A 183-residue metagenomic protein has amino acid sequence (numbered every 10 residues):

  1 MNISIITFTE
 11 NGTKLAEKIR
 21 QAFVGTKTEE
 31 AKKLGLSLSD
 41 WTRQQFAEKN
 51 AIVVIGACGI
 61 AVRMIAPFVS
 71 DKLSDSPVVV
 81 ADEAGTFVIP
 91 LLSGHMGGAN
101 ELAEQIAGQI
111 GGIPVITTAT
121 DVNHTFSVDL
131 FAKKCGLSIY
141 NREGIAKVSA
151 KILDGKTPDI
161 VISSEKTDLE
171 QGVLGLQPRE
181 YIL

Functional and structural regions predicted by a protein language model:
M1-N2, E48-A51, L73-S76, E83-T86 (+3 more regions): Short coil/turn connectors at secondary-structure junctions
M1-T28: N-terminal basic/disordered segments at the start of proteins
G12-L15, I60-M64, A99: Short glycine/serine/threonine-rich phosphate/pyrophosphate-binding segments that cradle anionic phosphate groups
K18-V24, P67-L73, M96, F131-A132 (+1 more regions): Short, solvent-exposed amphipathic alpha-helical segments in soluble enzyme and RNA/protein-processing domains
K27-L34, V53-G56, V80-A81, P114-T118 (+2 more regions): General beta-strand structural signal in soluble alpha/beta enzymes
W41-A61: Short, structured active-site "lid" loops
V69-G94, E101-Q105, Q109-T117: Short, acidic/small-residue loops that bind anionic groups at enzyme active sites
M96-L183: Internal alpha/beta core interface subdomains
